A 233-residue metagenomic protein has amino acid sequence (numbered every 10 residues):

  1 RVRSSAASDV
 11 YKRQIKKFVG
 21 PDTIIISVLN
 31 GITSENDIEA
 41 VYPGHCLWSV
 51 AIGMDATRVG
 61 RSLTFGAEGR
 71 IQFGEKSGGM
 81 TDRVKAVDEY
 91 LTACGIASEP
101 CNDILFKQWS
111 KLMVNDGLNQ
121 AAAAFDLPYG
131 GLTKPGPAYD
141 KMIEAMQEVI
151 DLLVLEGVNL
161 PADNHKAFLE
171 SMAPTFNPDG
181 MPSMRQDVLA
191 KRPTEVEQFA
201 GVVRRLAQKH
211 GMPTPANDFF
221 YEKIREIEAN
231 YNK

Functional and structural regions predicted by a protein language model:
R1-A7, Y11: Single conserved hydrophobic/aromatic residue that forms the stacking wall/gate of nucleotide- or nucleobase-binding
R13-F18, D37, V41: A short acidic, amphipathic alpha-helical/loop segment
K16-I32: ADP-ribose/adenylate-binding Rossmann-like module
V19-D22, S62-E75, A123-L132, G180-A190: Helix-loop-beta segment of a Rossmann-like dinucleotide-binding subdomain
V19-G20, P43, V203: Short conserved AdoMet
V28-K107, K111, G117: Rossmann-fold dinucleotide-binding core
T92, I143-K233: NAD(P)-dependent Rossmann-like dehydrogenase/reductase catalytic/cofactor-binding core
L105-T133, P137-I150, F176-N177: Active-site-proximal catalytic alpha-helix in oxidoreductases
